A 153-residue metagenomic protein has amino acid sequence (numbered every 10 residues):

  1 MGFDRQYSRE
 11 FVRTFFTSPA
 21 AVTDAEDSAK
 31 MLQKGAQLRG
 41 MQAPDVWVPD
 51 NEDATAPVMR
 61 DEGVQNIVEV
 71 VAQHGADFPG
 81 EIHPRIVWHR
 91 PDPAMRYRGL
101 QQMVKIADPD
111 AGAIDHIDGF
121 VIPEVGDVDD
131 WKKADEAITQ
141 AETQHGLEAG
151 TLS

Functional and structural regions predicted by a protein language model:
G2-S153: Conserved alpha/beta-domain cores
